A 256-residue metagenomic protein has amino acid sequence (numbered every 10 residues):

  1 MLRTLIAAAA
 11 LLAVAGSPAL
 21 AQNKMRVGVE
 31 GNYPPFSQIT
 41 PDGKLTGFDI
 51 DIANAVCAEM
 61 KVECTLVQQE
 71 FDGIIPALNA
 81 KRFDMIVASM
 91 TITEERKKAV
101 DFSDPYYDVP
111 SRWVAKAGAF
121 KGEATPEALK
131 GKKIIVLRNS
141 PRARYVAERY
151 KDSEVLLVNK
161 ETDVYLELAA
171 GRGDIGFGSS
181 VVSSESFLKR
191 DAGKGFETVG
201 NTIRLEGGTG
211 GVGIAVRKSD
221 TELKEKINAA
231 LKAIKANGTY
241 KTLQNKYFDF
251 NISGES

Functional and structural regions predicted by a protein language model:
Q22-S89, K98, N237, F250: Extracytoplasmic small-molecule ligand-binding "clamshell" domains of the periplasmic binding protein/Venus flytrap
M25-V29, T125-N139, E154: Short loop->beta-strand "edge-of-pocket" segments that line small-molecule binding or catalytic clefts across diverse
I39, A53-K61, P126-K130, R142-E161 (+3 more regions): Ligand-binding cleft/hinge of the Venus flytrap
I50, T65-P76, K121, L156-A170 (+1 more regions): Short helix-initiation/N-cap motifs at beta->coil->alpha
D51-E59, A119-F120, K132-K133, R138-S140 (+1 more regions): Extended ligand-binding regions for polar small-molecule ligands
A58, E63-A128, K194-G195, G200-G207: Acidic, polar ligand-binding/catalytic clefts
K61-E63, A80-A88, K132-K133, K151 (+2 more regions): Alpha-to-beta junction loops
D108-A115, L188-N228, F250-S256: Periplasmic-binding protein-like
